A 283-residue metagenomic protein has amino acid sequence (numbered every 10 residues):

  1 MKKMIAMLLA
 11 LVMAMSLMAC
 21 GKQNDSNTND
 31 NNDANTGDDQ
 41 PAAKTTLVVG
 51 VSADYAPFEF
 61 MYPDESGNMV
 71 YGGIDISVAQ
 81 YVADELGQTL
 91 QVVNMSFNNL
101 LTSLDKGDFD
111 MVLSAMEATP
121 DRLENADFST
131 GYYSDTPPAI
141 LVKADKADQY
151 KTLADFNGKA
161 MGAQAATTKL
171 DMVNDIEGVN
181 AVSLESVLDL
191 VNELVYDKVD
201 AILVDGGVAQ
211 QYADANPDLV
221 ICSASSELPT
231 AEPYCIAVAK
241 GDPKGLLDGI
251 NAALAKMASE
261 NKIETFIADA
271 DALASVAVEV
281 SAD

Functional and structural regions predicted by a protein language model:
L17-T36: Bacterial lipoprotein signal-peptidase II cleavage site
G37-M116: Extracytoplasmic small-molecule ligand-binding "clamshell" domains of the periplasmic binding protein/Venus flytrap
A53-A56, M69-D84, P137-D189, G206-G207: Bilobed "Venus flytrap"/periplasmic-binding protein-like clamshell domains and structurally analogous long
G87-T89, D105-S114, K159-A160, V195-V208: Alpha-to-beta junction loops
T89, T168-E185, V220-S226, A252-D283: Ligand-binding clefts/hinges and TM-proximal coupling segments of bilobed small-molecule sensing domains
T89-D155, S226-P229: Acidic, polar ligand-binding/catalytic clefts
N98-N99, M116-N125, M172-D175, V195 (+1 more regions): A ligand-binding cleft/hinge motif common to bilobed small-molecule-binding domains
A139-Q149, A231-A253: A bilobed periplasmic-binding-protein/Venus flytrap-type ligand-binding module shared by bacterial periplasmic
